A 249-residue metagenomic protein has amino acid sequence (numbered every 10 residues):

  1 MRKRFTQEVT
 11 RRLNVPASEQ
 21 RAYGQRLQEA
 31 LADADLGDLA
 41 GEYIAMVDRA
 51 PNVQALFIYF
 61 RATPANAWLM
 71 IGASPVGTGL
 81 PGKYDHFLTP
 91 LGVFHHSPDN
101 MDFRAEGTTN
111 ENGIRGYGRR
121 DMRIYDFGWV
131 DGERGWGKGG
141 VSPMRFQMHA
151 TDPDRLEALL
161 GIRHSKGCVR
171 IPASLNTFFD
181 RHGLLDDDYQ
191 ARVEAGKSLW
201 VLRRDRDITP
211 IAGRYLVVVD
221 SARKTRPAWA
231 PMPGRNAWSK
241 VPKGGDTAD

Functional and structural regions predicted by a protein language model:
M1-V169, A173-D249: N-terminal pre-domains immediately preceding structured catalytic cores
